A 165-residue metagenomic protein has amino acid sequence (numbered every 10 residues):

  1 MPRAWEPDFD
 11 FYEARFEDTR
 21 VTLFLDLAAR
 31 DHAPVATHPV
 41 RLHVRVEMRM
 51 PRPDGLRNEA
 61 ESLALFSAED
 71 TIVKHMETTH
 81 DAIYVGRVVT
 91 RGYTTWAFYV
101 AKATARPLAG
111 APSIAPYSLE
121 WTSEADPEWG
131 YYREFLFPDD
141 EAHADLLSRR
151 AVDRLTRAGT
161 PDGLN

Functional and structural regions predicted by a protein language model:
M1-Y93, Y99-P107, P116-L164: Charge-rich, low-complexity segments
